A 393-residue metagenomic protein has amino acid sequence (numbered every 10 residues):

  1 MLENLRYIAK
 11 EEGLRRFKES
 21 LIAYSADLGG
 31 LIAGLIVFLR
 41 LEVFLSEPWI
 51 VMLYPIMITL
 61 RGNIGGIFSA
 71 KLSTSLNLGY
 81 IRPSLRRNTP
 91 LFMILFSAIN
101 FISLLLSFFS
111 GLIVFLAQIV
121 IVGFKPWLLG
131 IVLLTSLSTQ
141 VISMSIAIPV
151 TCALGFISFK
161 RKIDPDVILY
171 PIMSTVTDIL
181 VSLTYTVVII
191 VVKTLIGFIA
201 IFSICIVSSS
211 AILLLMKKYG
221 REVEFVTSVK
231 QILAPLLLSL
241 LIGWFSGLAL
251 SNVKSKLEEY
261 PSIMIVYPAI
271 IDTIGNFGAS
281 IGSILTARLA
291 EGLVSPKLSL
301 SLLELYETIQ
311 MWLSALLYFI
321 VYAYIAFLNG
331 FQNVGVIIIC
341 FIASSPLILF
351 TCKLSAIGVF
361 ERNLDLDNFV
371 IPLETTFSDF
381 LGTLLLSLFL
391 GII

Functional and structural regions predicted by a protein language model:
K18-V37, F109, L238-S246: The first (N-terminal) embedded transmembrane alpha-helix
S20, Y24, V51-N63, N100 (+8 more regions): Transmembrane helix-bundle signature of multi-pass membrane transporters/permeases
V37-Y54, I58, V253-Y267: Interfacial/gating helices of multi-pass transporter permease domains
I67-R86, V150-P171, L257-P261, S280-L298 (+1 more regions): Juxtamembrane helix-loop transition segments at the membrane interface in multi-pass membrane proteins
S69-I121, T273, F277-G330: Helix-loop-helix junctions within the multi-pass membrane cores of secondary transporters/permeases
L129, L133, S138-I146, T151-V181 (+4 more regions): Membrane-interface helix-loop-helix junctions at boundaries between adjacent transmembrane segments
T135-A147, G197-S209, V336-I337, S344-S345: Structural signature of hydrophobic alpha-helical transmembrane segments
Q231-S295: Transmembrane helical segments that form the transport core of multi-pass membrane transport proteins
